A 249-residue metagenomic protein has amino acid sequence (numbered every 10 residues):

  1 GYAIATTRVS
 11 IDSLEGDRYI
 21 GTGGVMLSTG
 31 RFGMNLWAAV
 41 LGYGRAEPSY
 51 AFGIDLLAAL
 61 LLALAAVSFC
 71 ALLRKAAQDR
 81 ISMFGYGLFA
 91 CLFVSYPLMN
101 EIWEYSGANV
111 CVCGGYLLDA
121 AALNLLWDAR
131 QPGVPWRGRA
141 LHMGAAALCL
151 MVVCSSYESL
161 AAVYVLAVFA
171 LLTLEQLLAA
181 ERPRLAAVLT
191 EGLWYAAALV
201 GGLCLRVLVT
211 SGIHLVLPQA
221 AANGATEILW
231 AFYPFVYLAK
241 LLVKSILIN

Functional and structural regions predicted by a protein language model:
G1-Y2, Y86-L92, A147-L148, Y195-G202: Alpha-helical transmembrane segments
Y2-G53, G192-N249: Membrane-lumen/periplasm interface segments of multi-pass, membrane-embedded glycan/lipid transferases
L27, R31, I81-W127, S155-L160 (+1 more regions): Membrane-interface micro-motifs in multi-pass membrane enzymes
L56-D79, A121-L125: Transmembrane-helix motifs of polytopic, lipid-linked glycan transferases
K75-A76, W127-H142, T173-T190: Membrane-interface junctions at the ends of membrane-embedded or membrane-associated helices
V112-G133, A145-L150, A167-V168, L172-Q176: Specific aromatic-rich, kink-prone transmembrane helix
L141-E158, V163-Y164, V168-F169, G201: Membrane-interface alpha helices of multi-pass inner-membrane proteins
V163-C204: Perimembrane helix-loop-helix junctions
